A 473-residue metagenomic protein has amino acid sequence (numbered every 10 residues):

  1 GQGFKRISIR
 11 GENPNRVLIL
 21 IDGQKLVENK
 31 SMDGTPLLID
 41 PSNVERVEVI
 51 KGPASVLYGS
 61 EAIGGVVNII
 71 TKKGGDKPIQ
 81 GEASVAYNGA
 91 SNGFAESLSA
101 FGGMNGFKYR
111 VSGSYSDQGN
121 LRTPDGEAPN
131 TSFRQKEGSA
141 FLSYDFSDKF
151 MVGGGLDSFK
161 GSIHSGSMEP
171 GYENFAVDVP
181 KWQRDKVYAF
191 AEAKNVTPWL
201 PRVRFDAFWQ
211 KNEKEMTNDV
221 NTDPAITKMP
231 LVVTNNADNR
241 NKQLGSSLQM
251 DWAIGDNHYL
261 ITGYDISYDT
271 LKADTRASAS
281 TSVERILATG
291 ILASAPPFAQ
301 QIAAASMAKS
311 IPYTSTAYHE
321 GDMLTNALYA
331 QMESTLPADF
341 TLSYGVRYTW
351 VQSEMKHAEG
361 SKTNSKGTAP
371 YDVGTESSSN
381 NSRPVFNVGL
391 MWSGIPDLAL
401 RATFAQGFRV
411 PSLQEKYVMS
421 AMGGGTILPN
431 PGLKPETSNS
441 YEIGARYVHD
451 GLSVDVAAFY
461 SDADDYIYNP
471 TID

Functional and structural regions predicted by a protein language model:
G1-K25: Extracytoplasmic beta-strand/coil segments of soluble accessory domains associated with Gram-negative outer-membrane
Q24-K51: Short acidic/polar hinge/loop motifs at secondary-structure boundaries that mediate gating or recognition
S55, N68, K77-P78, S84 (+1 more regions): Periplasmic-side early beta-strands and strand-to-turn transitions of outer-membrane beta-barrels
V85-S91, M104-G106, Y115-G119, L156-S162 (+8 more regions): Transmembrane beta-strands of outer-membrane beta-barrel pores
G106-Y109, K149-V152, V196-V203, N257-L260 (+3 more regions): Repeated loop/turn-to-beta-strand initiation elements of outer-membrane beta-barrel proteins
Q118, P124-D125, K149-R202, K211-N241: Flexible loop and strand-edge segments within Gram-negative outer membrane beta-barrel domains
D125, L260-I395: Signature of Gram-negative outer-membrane beta-barrel scaffolds
G171-V196, N239, G321-M323, G374-V385 (+5 more regions): Outer-membrane beta-barrel signature, preferentially recognizing the C-terminal barrel domain of Gram-negative
